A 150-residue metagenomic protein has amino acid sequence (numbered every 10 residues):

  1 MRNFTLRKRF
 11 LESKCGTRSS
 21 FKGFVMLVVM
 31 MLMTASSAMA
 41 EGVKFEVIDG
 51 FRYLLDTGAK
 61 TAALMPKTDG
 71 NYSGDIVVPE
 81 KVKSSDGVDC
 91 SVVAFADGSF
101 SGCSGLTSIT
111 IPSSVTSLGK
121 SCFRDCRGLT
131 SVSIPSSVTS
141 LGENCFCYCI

Functional and structural regions predicted by a protein language model:
M1-S19: N-terminal secretory signal peptides that target proteins for export/translocation
G16, G23-A35: Bacterial N-terminal signal peptides
A38-F45: Boundary at the C-terminal end of the N-terminal hydrophobic targeting segment
V47-T61: Short, ordered beta-strand-loop transition motifs
T57-G58, N71-A94, C103-S117, R127-S140 (+1 more regions): Structural signature of tandem-repeat unit edges
A63-M65: Non-globular, low-complexity intrinsically disordered regions
D97-S99, G119-C122, G142-C147: Consensus positions within tandem repeat domains that build extended binding/scaffold surfaces
